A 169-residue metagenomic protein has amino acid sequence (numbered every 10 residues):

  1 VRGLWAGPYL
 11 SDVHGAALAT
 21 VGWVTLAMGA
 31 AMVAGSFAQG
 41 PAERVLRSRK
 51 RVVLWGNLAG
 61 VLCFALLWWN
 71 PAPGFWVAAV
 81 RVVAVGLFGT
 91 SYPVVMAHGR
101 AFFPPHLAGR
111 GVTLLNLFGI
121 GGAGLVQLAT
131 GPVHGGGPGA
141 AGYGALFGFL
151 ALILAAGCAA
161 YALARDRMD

Functional and structural regions predicted by a protein language model:
V1-S36, V126-G131: Extracytoplasmic gate region of multi-pass secondary transporters
A17, P132-L152: A membrane-interface helix-boundary motif in multi-pass transporters
G35-S48: Helix-to-loop junctions at the C-terminal end of transmembrane segments in multipass secondary transporters
R51-A65: Structural signature of the two symmetry-related core transmembrane helices
W68-W69, G148-D169: Multi-pass alpha-helical transporter architecture, strongest for 12-TM Major Facilitator/SLC carriers used
F75-P93: Hydrophobic core of transmembrane alpha-helices in multi-pass small-molecule transporters, especially MFS/SLC-type
T90-P104: Intracellular juxtamembrane helix-capping segments at the cytosolic ends of symmetry-related transmembrane helices
F102-G137: A late C-terminal transmembrane helix in Major Facilitator Superfamily
